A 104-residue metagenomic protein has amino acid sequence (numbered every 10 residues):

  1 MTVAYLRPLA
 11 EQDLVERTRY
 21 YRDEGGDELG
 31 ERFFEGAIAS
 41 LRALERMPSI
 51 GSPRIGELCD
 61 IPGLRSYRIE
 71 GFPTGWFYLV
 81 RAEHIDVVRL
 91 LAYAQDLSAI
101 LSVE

Functional and structural regions predicted by a protein language model:
M1-L64, S98: Basic, Lys/Arg-enriched alpha-helical interface segments
I69-E104: Enriched for short, Lys/Arg-rich terminal
